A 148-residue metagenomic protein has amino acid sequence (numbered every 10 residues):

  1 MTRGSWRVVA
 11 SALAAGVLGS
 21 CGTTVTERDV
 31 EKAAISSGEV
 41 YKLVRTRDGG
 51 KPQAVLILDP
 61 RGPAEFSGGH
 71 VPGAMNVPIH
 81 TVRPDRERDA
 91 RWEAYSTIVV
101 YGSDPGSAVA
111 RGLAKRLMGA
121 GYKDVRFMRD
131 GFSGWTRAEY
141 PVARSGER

Functional and structural regions predicted by a protein language model:
R3-G68, S145-R148: Flexible, polar/low-complexity N-terminal or interdomain linker segments that lie immediately upstream of folded
L43-R47, V77-H80, Y101, R116 (+2 more regions): Structured segments of extracytoplasmic/periplasmic soluble domains in secreted or envelope-associated proteins
R61-G62, H70, P78-T81, G102-G106 (+1 more regions): A mature extracytoplasmic/lumenal domain signature
G69, D89, A138-P141: Residue-level signal for well-ordered alpha-helical positions
A74: Substrate-binding and catalytic surfaces of secreted/luminal carbohydrate-active proteins
P84: N-terminal G-site of the GST-like fold
E87-W135: Catalytic cysteine-centered active loop of the rhodanese-like fold, especially the PTP/DSP P-loop
W92-E93, V142-G146: Short, hinge-like loop/turn segments at secondary-structure boundaries
